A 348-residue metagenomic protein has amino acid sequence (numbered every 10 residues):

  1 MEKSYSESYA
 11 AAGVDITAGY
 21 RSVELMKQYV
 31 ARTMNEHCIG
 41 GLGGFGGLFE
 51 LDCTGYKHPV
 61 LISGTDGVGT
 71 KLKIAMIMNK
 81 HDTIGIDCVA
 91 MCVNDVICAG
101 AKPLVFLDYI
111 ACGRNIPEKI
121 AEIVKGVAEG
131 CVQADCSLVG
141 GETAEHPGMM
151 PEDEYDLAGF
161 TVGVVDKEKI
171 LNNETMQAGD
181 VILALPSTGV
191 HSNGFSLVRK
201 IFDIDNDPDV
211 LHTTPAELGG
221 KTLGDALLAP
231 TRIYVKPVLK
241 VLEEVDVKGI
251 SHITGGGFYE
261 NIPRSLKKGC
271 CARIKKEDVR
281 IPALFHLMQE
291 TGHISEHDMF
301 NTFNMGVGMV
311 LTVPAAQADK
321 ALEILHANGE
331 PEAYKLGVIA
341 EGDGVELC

Functional and structural regions predicted by a protein language model:
E2-A12, K119-A134, M150-L157, D207-L211 (+2 more regions): Glycine-/charge-enriched secondary-structure boundary and capping motifs
E2-H37: N-terminal amphipathic/basic leader segments beginning at the initiator methionine
D15, D66, G179, H252 (+1 more regions): Residue-level signature of catalytic and energy-coupling elements of molecular machines, predominantly ATP/GTP-dependent
S22, M26, L48, C92-V93 (+5 more regions): Buried hydrophobic packing segments
V23, A121-V124, F195: Hydrophobic face of alpha-helices
Q28-T188: Glycine-rich phosphate/pyrophosphate-binding loop regions near the starts of catalytic domains
C53-T54, G67-V68, V162-V164, T188-V190 (+4 more regions): Short, glycine-/Ser/Thr-/acidic-enriched flexible segments
D156, K169-G220: Short, acidic (Asp/Glu-rich) active-site segment that either coordinates a divalent metal cofactor
